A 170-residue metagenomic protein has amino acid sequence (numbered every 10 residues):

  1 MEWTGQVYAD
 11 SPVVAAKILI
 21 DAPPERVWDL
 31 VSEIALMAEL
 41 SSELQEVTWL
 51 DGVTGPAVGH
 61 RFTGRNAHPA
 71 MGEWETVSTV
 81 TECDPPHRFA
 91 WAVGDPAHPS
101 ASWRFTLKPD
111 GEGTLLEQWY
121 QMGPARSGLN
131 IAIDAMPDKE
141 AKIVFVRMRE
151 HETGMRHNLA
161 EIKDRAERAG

Functional and structural regions predicted by a protein language model:
M1-T54: Hydrophobic ligand-binding cavity/cleft-lining segments
V13, L19, T79, A90 (+1 more regions): Conserved beta-strand segments that form the floor/walls of ligand-binding pockets within enzyme and binding domains
I20, N66, Y120-M122: Hydrophobic beta-strand positions in extracellular immunoglobulin-like domains
P23-R26, E150, G154: Short amphipathic alpha-helical segments
T48-S102, D110-E112, T153-G170: Glycine-rich portal/gate segments that line the openings of hydrophobic small-molecule binding cavities
D95-T153, I162-D164: Beta-strand/loop substructures that line and gate deep hydrophobic ligand-binding cavities in soluble
